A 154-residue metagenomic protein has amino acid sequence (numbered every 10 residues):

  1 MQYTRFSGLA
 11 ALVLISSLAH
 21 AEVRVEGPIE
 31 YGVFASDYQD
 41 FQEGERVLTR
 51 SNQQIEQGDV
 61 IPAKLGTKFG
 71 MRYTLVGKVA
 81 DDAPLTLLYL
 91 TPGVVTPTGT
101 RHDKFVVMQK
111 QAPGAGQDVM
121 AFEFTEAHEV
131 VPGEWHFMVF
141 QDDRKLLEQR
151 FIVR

Functional and structural regions predicted by a protein language model:
M1-G8: Bacterial N-terminal signal peptides that target proteins for export
S7, V13-L14: Compositionally biased non-globular segments, especially hydrophobic aliphatic-rich helices of signal peptides
G8-L9, A19: Cleavable N-terminal signal peptides
A11-L12, P28: A residue-level signal for beta-strand positions that form part of recognition/binding surfaces within mature
L14-H20: N-terminal signal peptide c-region/cleavage motif recognized by signal peptidases
E22-V130, M138-Q141, L146-E148: Contiguous segments within soluble domain cores/interaction surfaces
I152-R154: Short beta-strand edge segments in extracellular beta-sheet folds
